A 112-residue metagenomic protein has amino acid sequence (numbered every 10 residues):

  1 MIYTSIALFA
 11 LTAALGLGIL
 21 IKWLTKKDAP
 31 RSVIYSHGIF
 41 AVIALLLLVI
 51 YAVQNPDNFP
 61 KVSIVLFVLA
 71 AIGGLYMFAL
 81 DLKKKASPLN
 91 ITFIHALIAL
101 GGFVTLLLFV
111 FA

Functional and structural regions predicted by a protein language model:
M1-A112: Polytopic alpha-helical membrane-helix bundles and their juxtamembrane interface segments in multi-pass membrane
